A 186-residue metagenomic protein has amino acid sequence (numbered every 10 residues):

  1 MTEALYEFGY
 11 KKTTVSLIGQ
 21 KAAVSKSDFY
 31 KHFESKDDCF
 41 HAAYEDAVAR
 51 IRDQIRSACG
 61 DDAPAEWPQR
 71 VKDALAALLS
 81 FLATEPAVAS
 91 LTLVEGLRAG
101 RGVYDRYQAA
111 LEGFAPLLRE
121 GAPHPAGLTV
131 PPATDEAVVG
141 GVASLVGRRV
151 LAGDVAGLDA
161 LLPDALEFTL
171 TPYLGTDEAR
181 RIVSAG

Functional and structural regions predicted by a protein language model:
M1-L5, L78: Short hydrophobic clusters on alpha-helical segments that form packing/core surfaces in small helical domains
A4-D38: Helix-turn-helix
L5, Y10, I51, V88-T92 (+1 more regions): Short, structured motif recognition centered on aromatic/hydrophobic residues
F33, D38-R50, Q54, T92 (+2 more regions): Alpha-helical DNA-contacting segments of helix-turn-helix folds
A42, R56-A87: Hydrophobic alpha-helical connector segments
I55-D62, T92-G96, R149-G153: Secondary-structure edge/capping motif, primarily at the C-terminal ends of alpha-helices and the immediately following
S80, T84, P116-E120, R148-G186: C-terminal peripheral helix-coil segments that are non-catalytic and often amphipathic
R101-S144, D159-E167: Amphipathic alpha-helical packing segments from all-alpha helical-bundle domains
